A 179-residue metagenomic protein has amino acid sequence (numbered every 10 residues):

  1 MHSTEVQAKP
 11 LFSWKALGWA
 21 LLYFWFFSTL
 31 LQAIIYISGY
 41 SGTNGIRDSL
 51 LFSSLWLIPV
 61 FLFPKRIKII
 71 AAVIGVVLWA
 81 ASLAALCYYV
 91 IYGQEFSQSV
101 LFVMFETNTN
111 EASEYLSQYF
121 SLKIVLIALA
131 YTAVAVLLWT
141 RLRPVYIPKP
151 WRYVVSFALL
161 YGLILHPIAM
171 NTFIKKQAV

Functional and structural regions predicted by a protein language model:
H2-A178: Transmembrane and membrane-interface helices of multi-pass, inner-membrane envelope-modifying transferases
